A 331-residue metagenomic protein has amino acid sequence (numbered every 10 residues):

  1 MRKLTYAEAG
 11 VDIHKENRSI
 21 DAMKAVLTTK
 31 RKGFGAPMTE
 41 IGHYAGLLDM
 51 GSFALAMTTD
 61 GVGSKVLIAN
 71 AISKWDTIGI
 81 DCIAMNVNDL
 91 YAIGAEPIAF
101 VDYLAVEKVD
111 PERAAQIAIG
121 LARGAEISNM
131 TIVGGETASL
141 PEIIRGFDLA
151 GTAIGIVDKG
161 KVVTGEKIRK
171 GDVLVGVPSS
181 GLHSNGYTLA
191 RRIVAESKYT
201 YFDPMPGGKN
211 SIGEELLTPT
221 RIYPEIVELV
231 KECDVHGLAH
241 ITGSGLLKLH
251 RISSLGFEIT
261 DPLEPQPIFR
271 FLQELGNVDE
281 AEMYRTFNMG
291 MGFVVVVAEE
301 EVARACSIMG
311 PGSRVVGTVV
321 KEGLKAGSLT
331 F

Functional and structural regions predicted by a protein language model:
R2-G10, A25, R113-T131, I144-F147 (+3 more regions): Glycine-/charge-enriched secondary-structure boundary and capping motifs
R2-Y91, N129-V133, R169, T242: N-terminal glycine-rich phosphate/pyrophosphate-binding loops that anchor nucleotide-derived ligands and cofactors
K30, F34, G42, M50-A54 (+13 more regions): Short coil/turn connectors at secondary-structure junctions
H43, G135-S139, V157-V163, Y223-V227 (+1 more regions): Glycine-rich, charged/polar anion/phosphate-binding loops that engage phosphate groups from diverse ligands
D49-A54, V62-G63, D81-C82, E96-T188 (+2 more regions): Glycine-rich anion-binding loops of enzyme active sites
S64-K74, D102, G207-S211, N277: Glycine/charged-rich beta-loop-alpha catalytic/anionic-binding loops adjacent to active sites
N88-E96, R251-I252, V297-A298: Alpha-helix C-terminal capping segments
Y187-K198: Short, compositionally biased
